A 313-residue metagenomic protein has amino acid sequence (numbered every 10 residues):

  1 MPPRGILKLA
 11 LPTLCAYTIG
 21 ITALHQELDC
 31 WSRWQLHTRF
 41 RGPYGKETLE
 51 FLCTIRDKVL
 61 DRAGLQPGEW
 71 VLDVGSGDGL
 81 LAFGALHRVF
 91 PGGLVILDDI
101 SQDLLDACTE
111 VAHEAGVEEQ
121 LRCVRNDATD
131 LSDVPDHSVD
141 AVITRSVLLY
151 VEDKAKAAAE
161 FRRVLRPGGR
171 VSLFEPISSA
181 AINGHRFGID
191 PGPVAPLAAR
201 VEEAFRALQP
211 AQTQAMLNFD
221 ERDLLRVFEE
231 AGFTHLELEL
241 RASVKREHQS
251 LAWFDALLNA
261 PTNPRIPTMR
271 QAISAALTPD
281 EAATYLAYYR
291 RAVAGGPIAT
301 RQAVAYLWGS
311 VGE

Functional and structural regions predicted by a protein language model:
A16-E69, L80-R88, D103-A107, V111: Conserved class I S-adenosyl-L-methionine
A23-E27, W31-P43, E47, H235-P297: C-terminal helical/coil "lid" or tail adjacent to the Rossmann-like core of SAM-dependent
W70-V74, D78-L131: Class I SAM-dependent methyltransferase SAM/SAH-binding core
S132-A141: A short acidic, Gly/Pro-enriched loop at the edge of an enzyme's catalytic core that lines a small-molecule cofactor
D140-K154, I177: A short SAM/SAH-binding and catalytic strip from SAM-dependent methyltransferases
A155-R170: A short glycine-rich, Lys/Arg-flanked "PGG" loop and its adjoining helix->strand segment in the class I
S172-V201: Conserved class I S-adenosyl-L-methionine
M216-A231: Short alpha-helix
